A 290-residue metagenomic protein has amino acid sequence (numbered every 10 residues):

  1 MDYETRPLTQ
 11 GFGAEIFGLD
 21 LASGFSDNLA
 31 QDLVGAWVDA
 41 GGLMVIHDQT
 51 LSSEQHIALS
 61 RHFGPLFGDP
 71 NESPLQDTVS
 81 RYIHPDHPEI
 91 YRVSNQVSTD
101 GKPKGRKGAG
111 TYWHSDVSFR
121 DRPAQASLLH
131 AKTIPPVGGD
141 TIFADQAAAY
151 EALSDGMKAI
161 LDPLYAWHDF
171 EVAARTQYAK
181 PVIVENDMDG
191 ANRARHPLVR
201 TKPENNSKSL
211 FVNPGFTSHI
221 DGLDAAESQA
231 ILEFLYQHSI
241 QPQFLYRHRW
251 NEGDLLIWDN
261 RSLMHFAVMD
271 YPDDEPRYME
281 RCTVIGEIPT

Functional and structural regions predicted by a protein language model:
D2-I257, R261-T290: Fe(II)/2-oxoglutarate oxygenase catalytic core
